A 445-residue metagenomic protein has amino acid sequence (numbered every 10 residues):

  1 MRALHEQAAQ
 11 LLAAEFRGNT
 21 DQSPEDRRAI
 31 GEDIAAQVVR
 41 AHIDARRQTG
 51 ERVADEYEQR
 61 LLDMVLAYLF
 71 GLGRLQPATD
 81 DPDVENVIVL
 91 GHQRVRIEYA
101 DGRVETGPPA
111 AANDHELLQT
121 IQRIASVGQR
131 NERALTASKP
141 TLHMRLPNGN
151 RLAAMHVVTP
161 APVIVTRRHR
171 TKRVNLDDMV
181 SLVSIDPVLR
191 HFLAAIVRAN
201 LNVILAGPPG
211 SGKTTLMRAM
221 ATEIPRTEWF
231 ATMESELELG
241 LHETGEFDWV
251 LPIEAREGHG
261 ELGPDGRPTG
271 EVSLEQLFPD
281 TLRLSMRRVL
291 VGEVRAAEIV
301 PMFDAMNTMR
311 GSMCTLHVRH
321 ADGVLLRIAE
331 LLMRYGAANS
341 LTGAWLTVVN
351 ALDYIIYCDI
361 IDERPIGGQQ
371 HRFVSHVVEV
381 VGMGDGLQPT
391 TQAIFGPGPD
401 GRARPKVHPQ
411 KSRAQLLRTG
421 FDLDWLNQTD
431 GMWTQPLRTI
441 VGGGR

Functional and structural regions predicted by a protein language model:
M1-L135: N-terminal accessory targeting/assembly segments
L90, E98-A199, T244: P-loop NTP-binding catalytic core
V203, A219-V349, D359: Switch/coupling sub-region of P-loop NTPases
A206: Residues at the beta-strand->loop junction immediately N-terminal to the Walker
P209: The conserved Walker
K213: Conserved lysine of the Walker
W345-D385: Phosphate-binding/switch region of NTP-binding enzymes
G368-R445: NTP-binding/hydrolysis catalytic cores, primarily Walker-type P-loop NTPases
